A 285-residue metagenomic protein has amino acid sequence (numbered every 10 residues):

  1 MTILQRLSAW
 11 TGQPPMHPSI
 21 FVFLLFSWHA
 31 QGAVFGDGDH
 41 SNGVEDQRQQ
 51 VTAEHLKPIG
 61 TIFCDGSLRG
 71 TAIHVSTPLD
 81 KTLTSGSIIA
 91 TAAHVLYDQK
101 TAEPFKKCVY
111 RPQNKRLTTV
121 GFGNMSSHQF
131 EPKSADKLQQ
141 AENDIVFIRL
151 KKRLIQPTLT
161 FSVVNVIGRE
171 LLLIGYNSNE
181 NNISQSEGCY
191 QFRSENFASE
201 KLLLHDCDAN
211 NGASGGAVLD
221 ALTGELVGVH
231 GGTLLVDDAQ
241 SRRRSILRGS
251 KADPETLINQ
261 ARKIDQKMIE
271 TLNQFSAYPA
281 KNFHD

Functional and structural regions predicted by a protein language model:
M1-Q13: N-terminal secretory signal peptides that target proteins for export/translocation
L4-L7, L24-T84, K263-D285: Protease-domain processing segments flanking chymotrypsin-fold serine proteases, especially trypsin-like
M16-V22: Sec-dependent signal peptide recognition, specifically the positively charged N-region followed immediately by
F35-K57, T61, L68-R69, V75-P78 (+2 more regions): Conserved catalytic-core segment of clan PA serine endopeptidases
I73, D208-G231: Catalytic nucleophile loop of clan PA
T91-V95, N211, G228-V236: Short beta->alpha transition motifs characteristic of CBS
E142-I145, L150-A209, A213, R244-N259: Chymotrypsin/trypsin-fold serine protease catalytic domain
Q156, V227-D285: C-terminal cap/linker of serine protease catalytic domains
